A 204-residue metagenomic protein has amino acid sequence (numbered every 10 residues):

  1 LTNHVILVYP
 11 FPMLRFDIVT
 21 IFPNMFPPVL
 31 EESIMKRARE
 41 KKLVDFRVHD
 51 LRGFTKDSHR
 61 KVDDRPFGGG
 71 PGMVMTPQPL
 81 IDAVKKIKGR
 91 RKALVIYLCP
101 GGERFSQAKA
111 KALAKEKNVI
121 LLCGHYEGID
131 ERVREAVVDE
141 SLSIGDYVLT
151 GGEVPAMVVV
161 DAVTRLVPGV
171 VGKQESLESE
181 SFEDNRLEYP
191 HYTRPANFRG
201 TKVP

Functional and structural regions predicted by a protein language model:
I6-Y9: Short, positively charged and aromatic/hydrophobic N-terminal segments
R15-G53: Glycine-rich, flexible N-terminal cofactor/catalytic loop recognition
D17-V19, R47-H49, L94-I96, V119-I120 (+1 more regions): Hydrophobic/aromatic beta-strand patches that form the interior of the parallel beta-sheet core in alpha/beta enzyme
V62-A83: Short, structured active-site "lid" loops
T76-H125: S-adenosyl-L-methionine/SAH cofactor-binding core of RNA-modifying enzymes
I129, V133-E180: Structured adenosyl-cofactor binding patch, chiefly the S-adenosyl-L-methionine
F182-P204: Long, charged alpha-helical interface segments
